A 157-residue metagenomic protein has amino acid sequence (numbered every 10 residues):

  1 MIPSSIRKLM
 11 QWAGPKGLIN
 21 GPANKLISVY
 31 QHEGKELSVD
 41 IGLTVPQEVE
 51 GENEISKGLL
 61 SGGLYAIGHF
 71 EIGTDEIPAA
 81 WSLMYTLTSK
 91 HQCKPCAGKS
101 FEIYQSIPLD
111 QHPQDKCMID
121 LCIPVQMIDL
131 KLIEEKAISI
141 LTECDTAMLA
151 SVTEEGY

Functional and structural regions predicted by a protein language model:
M1-I128, Y157: A solvent-exposed interaction/effector surface
M127-Y157: Binding-site signature for planar aromatic cofactors or substrates
